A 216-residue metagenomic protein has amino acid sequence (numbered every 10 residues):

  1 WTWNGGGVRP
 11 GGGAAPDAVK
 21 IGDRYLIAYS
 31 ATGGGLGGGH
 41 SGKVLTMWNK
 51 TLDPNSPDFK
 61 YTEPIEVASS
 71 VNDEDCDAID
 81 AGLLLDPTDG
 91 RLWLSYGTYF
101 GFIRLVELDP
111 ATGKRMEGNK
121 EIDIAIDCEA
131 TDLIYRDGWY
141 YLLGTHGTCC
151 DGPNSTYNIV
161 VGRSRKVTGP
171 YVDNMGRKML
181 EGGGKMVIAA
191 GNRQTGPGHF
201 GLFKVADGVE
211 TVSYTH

Functional and structural regions predicted by a protein language model:
W1-I21: Blade-loop segments of beta-propeller domains
G12-D17, I79-G82, E129-D132, G198-G201: Beta-propeller and closely related beta-sheet repeat lectin domains
R24-I27, G90-W93, W139-Y141, V209-T211: Entry beta-strands of beta-propeller and related beta-repeat scaffolds
G34, G38-L85: Asp-box/WD-like beta-propeller blade repeats and closely related beta-sheet repeat scaffolds
N49-P57, E107-K114, G162-V172: Short loop/turn segments immediately following beta-strands, especially the blade-tip and inter-blade linker loops
D132-G176: Loop/turn-rich, solvent-exposed surfaces of beta-rich toroidal or solenoidal domains
R177-H199: Conserved blade-ending motifs and adjacent loop-strand segments that build the rim/top face of beta-propeller domains
T215-H216: Conserved small/polar residues in nucleotide/adenosyl-binding loops
